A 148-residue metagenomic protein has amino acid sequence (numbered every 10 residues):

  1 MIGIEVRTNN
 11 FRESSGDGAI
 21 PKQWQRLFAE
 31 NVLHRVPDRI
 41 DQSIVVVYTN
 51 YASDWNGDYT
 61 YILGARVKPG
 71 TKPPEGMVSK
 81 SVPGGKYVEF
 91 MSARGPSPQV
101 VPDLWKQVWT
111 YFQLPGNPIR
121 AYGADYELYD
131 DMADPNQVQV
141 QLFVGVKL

Functional and structural regions predicted by a protein language model:
M1-L148: A solvent-exposed interaction/effector surface
